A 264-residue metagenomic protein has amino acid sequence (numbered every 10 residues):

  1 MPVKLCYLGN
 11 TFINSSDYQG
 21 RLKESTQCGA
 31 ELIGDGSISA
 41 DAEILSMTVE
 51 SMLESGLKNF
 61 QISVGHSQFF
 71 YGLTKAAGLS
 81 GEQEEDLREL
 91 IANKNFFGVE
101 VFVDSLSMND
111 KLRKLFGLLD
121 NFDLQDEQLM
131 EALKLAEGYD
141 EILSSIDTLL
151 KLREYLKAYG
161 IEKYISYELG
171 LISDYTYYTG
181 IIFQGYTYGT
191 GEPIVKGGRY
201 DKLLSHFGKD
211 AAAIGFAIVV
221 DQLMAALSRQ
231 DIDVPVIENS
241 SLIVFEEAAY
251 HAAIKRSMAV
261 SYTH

Functional and structural regions predicted by a protein language model:
M1-L57, V103-Y262: Positively charged, Gly/Ser-enriched RNA/tRNA-binding surfaces
K23-C28, V64-G72: Short, conserved phosphate-binding/catalytic loop or strand-edge motifs used in phosphoryl-/nucleotidyl-transfer
E50-E54, F69-G78: Hydrophobic mid-domain F-helix/FG-region of cytochrome P450s
N59-F69, L87, S166-G170: Short, surface-exposed recognition loops or helix-turn segments adjacent to catalytic cores
A77-S80, F183: Short, surface-exposed, charged loop/turn segments at secondary-structure junctions
L79-G98: Acidic, His- and aromatic-enriched active-site or binding-groove loops in soluble protein domains that engage sugars
